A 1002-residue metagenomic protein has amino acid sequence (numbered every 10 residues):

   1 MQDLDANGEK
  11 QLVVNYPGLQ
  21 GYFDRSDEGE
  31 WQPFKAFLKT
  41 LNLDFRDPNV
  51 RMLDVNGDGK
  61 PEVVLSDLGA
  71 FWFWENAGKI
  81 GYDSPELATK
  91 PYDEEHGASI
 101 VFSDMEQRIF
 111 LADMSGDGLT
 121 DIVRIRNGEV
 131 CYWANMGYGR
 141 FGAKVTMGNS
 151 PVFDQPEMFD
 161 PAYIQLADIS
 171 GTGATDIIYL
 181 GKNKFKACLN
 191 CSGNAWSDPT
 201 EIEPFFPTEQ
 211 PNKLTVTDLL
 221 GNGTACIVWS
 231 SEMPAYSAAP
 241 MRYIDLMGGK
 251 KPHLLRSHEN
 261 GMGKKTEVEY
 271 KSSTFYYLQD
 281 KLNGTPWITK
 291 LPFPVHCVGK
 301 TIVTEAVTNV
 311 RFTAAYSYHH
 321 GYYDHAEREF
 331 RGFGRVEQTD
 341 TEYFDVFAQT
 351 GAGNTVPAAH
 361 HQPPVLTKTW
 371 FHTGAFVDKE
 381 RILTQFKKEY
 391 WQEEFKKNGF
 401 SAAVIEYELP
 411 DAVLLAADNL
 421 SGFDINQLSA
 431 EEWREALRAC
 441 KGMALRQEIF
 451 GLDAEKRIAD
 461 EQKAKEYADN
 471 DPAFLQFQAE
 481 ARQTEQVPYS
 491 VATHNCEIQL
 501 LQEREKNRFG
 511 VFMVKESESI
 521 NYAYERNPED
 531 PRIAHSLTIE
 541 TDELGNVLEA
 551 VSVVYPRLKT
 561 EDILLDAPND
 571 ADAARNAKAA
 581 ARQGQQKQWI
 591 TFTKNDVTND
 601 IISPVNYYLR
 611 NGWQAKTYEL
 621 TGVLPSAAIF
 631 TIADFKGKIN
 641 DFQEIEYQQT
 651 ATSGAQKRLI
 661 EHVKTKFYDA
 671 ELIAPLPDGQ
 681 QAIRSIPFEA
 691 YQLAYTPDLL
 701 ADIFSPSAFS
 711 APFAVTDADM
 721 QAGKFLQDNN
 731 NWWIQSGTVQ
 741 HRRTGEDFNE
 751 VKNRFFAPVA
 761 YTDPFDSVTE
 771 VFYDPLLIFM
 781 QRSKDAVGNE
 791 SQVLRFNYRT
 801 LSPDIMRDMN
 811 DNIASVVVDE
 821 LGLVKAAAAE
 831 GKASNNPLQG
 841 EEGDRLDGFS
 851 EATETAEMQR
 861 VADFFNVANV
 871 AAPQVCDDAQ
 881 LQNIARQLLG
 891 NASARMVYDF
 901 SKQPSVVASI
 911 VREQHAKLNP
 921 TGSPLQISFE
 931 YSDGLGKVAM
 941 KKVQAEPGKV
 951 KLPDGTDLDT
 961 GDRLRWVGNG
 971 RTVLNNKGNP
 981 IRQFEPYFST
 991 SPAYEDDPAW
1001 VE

Functional and structural regions predicted by a protein language model:
M1-T175, G181-N836, E842-G843, G848-E851 (+2 more regions): Non-catalytic interaction/targeting regions
